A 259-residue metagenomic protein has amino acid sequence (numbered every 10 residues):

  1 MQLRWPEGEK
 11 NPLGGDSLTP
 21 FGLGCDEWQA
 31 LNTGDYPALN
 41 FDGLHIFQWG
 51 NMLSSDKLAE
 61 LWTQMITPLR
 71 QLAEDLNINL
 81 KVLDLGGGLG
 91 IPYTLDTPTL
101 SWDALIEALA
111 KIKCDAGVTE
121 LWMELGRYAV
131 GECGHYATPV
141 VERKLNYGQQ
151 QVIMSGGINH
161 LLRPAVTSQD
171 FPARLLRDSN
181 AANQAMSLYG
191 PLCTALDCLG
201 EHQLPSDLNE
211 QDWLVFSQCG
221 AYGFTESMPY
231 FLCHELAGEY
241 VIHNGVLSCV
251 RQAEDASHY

Functional and structural regions predicted by a protein language model:
M1-V82: Active-site-proximal beta-alpha core segment in soluble small-molecule metabolic enzymes
G8-D16, S55-K57, T94-P98, E132-Y136 (+2 more regions): Short acidic, glycine/serine/threonine-rich loops at helix termini
D26, D56, E60, Q64 (+7 more regions): Conserved active-site and cofactor/substrate-binding residues in soluble primary-metabolism enzymes
Q48-W49, L83-G90, L125-Y128: Glycine-rich beta-strand-to-loop/alpha-helix junction loops that act as flexible
S54-E60, P92-L105, G131-E142, E201-L204: Short glycine/threonine-rich loop-to-helix capping motif typified by GTGT followed within a few residues by an Asp-Pro
M65, L105-A116: Alpha-helix-loop-beta-strand connector modules within alpha/beta enzyme cores
N79, V118-L121: Short beta-strand/loop segments at the ligand-binding rim of alpha/beta enzyme cores
E120-Y259: Charged (often Lys/Glu-rich) extended helix/loop segments that serve as interaction or gating elements
